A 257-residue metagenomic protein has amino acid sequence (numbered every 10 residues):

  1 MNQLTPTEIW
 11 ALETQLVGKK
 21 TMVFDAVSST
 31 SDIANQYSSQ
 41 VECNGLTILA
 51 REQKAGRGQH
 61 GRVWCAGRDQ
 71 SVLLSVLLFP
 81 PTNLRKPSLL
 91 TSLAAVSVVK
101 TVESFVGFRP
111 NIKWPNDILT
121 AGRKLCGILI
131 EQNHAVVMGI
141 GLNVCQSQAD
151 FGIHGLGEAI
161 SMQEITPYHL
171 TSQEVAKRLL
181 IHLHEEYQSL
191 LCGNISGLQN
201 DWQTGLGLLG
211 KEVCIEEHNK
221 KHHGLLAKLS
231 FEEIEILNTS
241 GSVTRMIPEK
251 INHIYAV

Functional and structural regions predicted by a protein language model:
M1-S104, H169: N-terminal lobe of the biotin/lipoate ligase/transferase fold
N2-Q3, V17, N83-P110, T120-V257: Long, positively charged amphipathic alpha-helical accessory segments at protein N-termini or as interdomain linkers
D25, I112-W114: Short loop/edge segments at beta-strand edges and connector loops that shape dinucleotide/nucleotide cofactor-binding
D117: Conserved active-site carboxylates
